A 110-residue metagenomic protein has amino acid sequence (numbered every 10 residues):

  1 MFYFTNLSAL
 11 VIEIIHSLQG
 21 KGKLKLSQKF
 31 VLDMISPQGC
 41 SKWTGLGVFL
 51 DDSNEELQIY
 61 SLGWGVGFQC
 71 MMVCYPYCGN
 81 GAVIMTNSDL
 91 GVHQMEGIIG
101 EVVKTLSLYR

Functional and structural regions predicted by a protein language model:
M1-R110: Catalytic loop of the DD-peptidase/beta-lactamase superfamily, centered on the K-T-G motif and neighboring
